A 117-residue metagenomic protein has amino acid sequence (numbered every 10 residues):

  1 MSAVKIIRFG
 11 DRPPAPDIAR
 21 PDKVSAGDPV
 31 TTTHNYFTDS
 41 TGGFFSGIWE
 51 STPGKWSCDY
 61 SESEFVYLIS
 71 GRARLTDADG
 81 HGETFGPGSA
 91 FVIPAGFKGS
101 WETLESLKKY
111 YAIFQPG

Functional and structural regions predicted by a protein language model:
M1-G43: A short, N-terminal "cap"/entry segment at the start of jelly-roll beta-barrel domains of the cupin/DSBH fold
I6, S46-I48, F65, A90: Conserved hydrophobic/aromatic beta-strand scaffold that supports enzyme active sites
G42-Y60, P94-A95: Conserved short histidine dyad/triad with adjacent acidic residue
S51, Y60-L75: Short, conserved beta-strand element in jelly-roll/cupin
C58, L75, K109-Y111: Short hydrophobic/aromatic-rich beta-strand segments that constitute the beta-sheet cores of beta-sandwich/beta-barrel
D79-A95: Short acidic-glycine-tyrosine-enriched beta hairpin
P87, A95-G117: Ligand-binding loop in jelly-roll beta-barrel domains
